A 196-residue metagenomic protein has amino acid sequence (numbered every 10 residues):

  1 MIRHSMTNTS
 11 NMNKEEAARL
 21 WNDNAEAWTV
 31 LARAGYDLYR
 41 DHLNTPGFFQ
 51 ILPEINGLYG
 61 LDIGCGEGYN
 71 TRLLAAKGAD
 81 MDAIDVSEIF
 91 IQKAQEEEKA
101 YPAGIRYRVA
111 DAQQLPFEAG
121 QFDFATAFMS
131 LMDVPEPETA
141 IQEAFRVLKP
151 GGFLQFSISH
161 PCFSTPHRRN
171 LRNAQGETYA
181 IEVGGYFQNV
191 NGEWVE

Functional and structural regions predicted by a protein language model:
M6-I55, Y69, L73, F90-K93 (+1 more regions): Conserved class I S-adenosyl-L-methionine
P53-N56, P135, K149: Short conserved AdoMet
Y59-Q114: Class I SAM-dependent methyltransferase SAM/SAH-binding core
Q113-F124: A short acidic, Gly/Pro-enriched loop at the edge of an enzyme's catalytic core that lines a small-molecule cofactor
D123-P137: A short SAM/SAH-binding and catalytic strip from SAM-dependent methyltransferases
E138-F153: A short glycine-rich, Lys/Arg-flanked "PGG" loop and its adjoining helix->strand segment in the class I
F153-E193: Conserved class I S-adenosyl-L-methionine
